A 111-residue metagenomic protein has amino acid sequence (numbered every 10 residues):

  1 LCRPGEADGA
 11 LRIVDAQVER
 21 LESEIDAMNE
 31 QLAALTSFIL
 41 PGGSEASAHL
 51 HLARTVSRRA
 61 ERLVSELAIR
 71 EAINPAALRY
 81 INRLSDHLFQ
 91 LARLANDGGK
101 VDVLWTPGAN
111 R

Functional and structural regions predicted by a protein language model:
L1-R111: Phosphate/pyrophosphate-binding loop motifs in nucleotide- or prenyl diphosphate-using proteins
